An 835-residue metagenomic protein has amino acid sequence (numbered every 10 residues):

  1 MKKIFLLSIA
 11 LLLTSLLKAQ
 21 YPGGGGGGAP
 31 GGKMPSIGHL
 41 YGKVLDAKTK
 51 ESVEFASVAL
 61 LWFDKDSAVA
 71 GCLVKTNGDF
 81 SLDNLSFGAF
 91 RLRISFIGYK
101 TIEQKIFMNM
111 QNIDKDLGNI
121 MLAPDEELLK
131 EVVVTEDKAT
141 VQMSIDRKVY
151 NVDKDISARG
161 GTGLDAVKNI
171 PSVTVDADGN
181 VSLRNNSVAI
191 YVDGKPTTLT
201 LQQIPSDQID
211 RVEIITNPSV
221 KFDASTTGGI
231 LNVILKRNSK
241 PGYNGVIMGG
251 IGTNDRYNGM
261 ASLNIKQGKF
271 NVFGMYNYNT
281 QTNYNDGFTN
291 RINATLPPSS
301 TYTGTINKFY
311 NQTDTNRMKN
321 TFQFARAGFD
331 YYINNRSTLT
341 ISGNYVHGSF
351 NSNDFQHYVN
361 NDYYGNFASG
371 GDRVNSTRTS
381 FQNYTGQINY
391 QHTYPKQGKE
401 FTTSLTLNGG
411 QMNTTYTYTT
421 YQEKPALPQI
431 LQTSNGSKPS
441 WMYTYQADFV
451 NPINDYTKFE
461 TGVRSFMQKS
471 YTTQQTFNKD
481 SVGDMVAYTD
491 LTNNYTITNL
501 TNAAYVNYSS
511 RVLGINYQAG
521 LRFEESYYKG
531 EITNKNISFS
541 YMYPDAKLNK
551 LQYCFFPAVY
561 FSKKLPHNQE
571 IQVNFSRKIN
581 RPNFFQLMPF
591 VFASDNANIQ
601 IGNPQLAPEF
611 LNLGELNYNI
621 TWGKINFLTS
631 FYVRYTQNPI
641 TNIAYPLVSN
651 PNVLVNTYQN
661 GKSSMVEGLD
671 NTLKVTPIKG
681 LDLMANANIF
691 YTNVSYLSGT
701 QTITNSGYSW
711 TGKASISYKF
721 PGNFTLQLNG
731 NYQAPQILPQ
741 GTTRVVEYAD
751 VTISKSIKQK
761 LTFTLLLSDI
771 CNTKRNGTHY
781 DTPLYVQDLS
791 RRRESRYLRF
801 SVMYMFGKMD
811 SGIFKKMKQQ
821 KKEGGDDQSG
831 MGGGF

Functional and structural regions predicted by a protein language model:
G23-G32, L45, S57-L61, S95-I97 (+3 more regions): Short, acidic, small-residue-rich periplasmic hinge/interaction motif at the N-terminus of Gram-negative outer-membrane
W62-S67, A89-K105: A short, solvent-exposed loop/turn motif at the edges and junctions of modular extracellular/periplasmic domains
F63-D79: Short, acidic Ser/Thr/Gly-rich low-complexity loop/linker segments typical of extracellular and cell-surface proteins
D116-I120, G163-A166, L199-T200, E213-I214 (+2 more regions): N-terminal periplasmic accessory domains that precede and gate Gram-negative outer-membrane beta-barrel machines
N169, K195-P218: Short acidic/polar hinge/loop motifs at secondary-structure boundaries that mediate gating or recognition
A224-N232, S239-F288, N320-Q323: Outer-membrane beta-barrel translocator/receptor signature
T433-S434, M442-Q446, Y488-N493, I601-N603 (+5 more regions): Outer membrane beta-barrel strand-and-loop segments of large Gram-negative receptors, especially TonB-dependent
Y527, H567-N612, V633-N656, Q736 (+1 more regions): Surface-exposed extracellular loop regions of Gram-negative outer-membrane beta-barrel proteins, predominantly
